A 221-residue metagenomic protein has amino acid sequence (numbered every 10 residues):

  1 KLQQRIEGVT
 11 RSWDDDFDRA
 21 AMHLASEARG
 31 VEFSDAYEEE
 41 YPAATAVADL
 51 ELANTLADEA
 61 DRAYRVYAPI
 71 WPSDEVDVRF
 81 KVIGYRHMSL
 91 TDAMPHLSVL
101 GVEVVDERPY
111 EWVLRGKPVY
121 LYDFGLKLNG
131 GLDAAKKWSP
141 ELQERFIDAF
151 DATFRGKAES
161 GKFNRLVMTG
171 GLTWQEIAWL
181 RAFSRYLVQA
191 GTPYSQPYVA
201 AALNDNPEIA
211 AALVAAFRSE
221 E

Functional and structural regions predicted by a protein language model:
K1-V102, R108-E220: Non-catalytic interaction/regulatory segments
